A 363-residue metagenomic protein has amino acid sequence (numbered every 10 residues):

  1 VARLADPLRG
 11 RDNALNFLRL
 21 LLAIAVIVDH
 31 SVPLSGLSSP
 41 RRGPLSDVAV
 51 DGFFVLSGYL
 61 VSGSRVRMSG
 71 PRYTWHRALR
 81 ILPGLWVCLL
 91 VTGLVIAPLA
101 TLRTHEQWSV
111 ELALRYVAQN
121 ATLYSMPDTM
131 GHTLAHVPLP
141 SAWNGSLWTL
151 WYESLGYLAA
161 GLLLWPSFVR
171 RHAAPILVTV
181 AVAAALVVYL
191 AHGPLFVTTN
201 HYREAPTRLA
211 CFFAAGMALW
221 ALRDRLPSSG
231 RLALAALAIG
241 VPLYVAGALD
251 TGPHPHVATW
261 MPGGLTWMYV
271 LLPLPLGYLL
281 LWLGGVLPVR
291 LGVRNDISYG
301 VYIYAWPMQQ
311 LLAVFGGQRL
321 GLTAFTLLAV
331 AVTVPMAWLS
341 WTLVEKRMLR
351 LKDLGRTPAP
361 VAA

Functional and structural regions predicted by a protein language model:
V1-R11: Short, Lys/Arg-rich, polar N-terminal cytosolic tail immediately upstream of the first transmembrane signal-anchor
A2, A49-W108, M308, V332 (+1 more regions): Juxtamembrane transmembrane-helix termini
G10-L15, S38-V50, L139-Y152, A191-F212 (+4 more regions): Interfacial loop-to-helix transition and helix-capping segments at the boundaries of transmembrane helices
G10-R65, L82-L85, G284, V301-W306: Functionally critical transmembrane alpha-helices in membrane proteins and complexes, commonly lining
I24-S31, V180-G193, L237-D250, I303-L311: Aromatic-anchored segments of alpha-helical transmembrane domains
W86-S154, L158, L272-L279: Membrane-interface helix-loop-helix regions
S154-A184, W220-L232, Q318-G321: Solvent-exposed interhelical
G240-K346: Alpha-helical transmembrane segments of multi-pass integral membrane proteins
